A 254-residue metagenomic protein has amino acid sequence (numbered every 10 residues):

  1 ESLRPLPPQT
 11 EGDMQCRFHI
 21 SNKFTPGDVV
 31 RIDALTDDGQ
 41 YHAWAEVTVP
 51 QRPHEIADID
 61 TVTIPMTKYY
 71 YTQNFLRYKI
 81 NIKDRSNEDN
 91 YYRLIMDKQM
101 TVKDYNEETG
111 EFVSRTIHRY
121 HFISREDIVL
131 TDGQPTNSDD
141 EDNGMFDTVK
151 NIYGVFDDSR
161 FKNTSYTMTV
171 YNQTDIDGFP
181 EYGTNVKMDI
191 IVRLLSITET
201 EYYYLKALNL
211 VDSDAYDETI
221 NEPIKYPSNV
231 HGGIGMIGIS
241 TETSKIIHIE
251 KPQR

Functional and structural regions predicted by a protein language model:
E1-R254: A sequence/structural signal for flexible, mid-protein segments enriched in small/helix-disrupting residues
